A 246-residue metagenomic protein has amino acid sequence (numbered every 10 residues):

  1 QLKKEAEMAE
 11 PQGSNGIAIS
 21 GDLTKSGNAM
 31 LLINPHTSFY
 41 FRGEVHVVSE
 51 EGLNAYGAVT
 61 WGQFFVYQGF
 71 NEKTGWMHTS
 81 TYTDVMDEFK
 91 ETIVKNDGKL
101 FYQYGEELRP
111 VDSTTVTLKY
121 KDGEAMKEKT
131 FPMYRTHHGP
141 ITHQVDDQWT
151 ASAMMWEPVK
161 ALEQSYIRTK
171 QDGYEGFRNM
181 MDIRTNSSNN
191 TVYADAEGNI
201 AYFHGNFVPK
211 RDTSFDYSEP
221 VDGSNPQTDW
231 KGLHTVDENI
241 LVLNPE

Functional and structural regions predicted by a protein language model:
Q1-E246: Mature extracytoplasmic enzyme cores
